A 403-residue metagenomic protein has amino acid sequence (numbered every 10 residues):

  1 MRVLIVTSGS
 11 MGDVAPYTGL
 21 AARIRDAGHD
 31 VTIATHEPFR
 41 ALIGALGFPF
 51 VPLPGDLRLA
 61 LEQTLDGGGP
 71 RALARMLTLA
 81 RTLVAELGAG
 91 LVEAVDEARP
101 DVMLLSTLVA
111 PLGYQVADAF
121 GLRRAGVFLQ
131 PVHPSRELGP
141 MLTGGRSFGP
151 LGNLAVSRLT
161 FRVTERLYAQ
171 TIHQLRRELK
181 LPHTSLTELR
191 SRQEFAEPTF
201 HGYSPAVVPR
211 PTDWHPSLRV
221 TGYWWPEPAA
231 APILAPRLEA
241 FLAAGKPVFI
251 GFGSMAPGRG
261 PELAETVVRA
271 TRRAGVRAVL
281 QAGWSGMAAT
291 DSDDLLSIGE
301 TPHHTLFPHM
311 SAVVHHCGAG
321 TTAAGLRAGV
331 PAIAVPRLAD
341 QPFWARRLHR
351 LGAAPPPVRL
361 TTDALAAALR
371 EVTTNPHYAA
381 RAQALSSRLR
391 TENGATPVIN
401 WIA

Functional and structural regions predicted by a protein language model:
M1-V51: N-terminal subdomain of nucleotide-sugar transferases
P49-V102, A119, I172, L295: Phosphate/nucleotide-donor binding subsite
A85-L154, A206: Conserved nucleotide-sugar donor-interacting segment of glycosyltransferase catalytic cores, predominantly GT-B
M103-L105, I298-R347: A donor-sugar binding/catalytic signature common to diverse glycosyltransferases and related nucleotide-sugar
A125-P209, H215: Active-site-proximal region of nucleotide-activated glycan assembly enzymes, centered on histidine/acidic-rich loops
Y203-A312: Donor-nucleotide binding loops and adjacent catalytic segments primarily of GT-B fold Leloir glycosyltransferases
A339-A368, A380: Change "using UDP/GDP/dTDP sugars" to "using nucleotide sugars
T362-A403: C-terminal amphipathic helix plus adjacent low-complexity, charged tail appended to glycosyltransferase catalytic
